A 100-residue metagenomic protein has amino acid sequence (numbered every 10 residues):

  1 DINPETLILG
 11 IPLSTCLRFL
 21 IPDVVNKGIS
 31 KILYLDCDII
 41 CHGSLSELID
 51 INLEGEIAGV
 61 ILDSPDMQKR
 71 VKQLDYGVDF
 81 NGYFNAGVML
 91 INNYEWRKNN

Functional and structural regions predicted by a protein language model:
D1-N100: Glycosyltransferase catalytic domains, chiefly GT-A lineage
